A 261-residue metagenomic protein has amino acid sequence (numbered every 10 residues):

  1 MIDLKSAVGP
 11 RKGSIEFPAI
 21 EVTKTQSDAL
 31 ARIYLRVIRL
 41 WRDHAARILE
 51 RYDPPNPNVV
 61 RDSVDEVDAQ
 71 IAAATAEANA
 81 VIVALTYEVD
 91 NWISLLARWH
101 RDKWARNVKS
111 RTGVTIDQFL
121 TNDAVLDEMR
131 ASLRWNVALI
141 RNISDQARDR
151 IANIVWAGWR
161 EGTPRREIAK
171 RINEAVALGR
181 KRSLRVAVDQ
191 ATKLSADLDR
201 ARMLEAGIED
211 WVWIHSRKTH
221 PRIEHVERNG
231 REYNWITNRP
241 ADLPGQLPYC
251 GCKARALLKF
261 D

Functional and structural regions predicted by a protein language model:
M1-N173, D261: N-terminal leader/targeting and assembly helices and adjacent pre-domain segments
L178-D261: Acidic, glycine-rich two-metal-ion catalytic cores of nucleic acid-processing enzymes
